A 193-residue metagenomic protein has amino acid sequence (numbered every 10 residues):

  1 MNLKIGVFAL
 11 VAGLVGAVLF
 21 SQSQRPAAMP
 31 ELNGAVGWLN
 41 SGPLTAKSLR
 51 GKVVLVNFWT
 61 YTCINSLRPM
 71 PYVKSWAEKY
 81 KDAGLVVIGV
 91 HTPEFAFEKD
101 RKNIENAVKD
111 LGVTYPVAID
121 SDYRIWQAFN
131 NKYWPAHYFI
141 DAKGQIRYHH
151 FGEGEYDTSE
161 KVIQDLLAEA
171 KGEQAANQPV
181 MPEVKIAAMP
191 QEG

Functional and structural regions predicted by a protein language model:
M1-I5: Positively charged n-region of N-terminal signal peptides that target proteins for export
G6-V18: Hydrophobic membrane-insertion alpha-helices, especially the h-region of bacterial N-terminal signal peptides
V18-K47: N-terminal "domain-start" segment that seeds a small globular fold
L44-L67, V73, V86-I88: Short active-site neighborhood of thiol/selenol oxidoreductases, capturing the structured segment around
K52, K109-T114, I119-V162: Thiol/disulfide oxidoreductase modules built on the thioredoxin-like
L67-L111, I119-W126: Structural microenvironment flanking redox-active thiols in thiol-disulfide oxidoreductases
F139-G193: Thiol-/selenol-based redox modules, centered on thioredoxin-like and closely related oxidoreductase domains
